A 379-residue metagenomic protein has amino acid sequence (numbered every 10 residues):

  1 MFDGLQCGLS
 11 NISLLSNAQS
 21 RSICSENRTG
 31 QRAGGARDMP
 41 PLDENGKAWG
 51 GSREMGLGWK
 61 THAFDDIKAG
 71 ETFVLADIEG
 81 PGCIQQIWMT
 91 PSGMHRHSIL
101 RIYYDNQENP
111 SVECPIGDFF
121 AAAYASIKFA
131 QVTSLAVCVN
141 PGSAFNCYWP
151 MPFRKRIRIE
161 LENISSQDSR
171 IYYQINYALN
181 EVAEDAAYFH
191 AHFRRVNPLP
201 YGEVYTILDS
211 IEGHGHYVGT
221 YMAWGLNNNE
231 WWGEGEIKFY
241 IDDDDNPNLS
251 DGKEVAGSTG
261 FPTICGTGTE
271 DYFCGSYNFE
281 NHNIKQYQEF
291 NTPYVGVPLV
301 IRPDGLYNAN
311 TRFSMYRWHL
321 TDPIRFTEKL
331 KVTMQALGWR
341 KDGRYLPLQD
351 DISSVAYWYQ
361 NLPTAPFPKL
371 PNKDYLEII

Functional and structural regions predicted by a protein language model:
M1-I379: Beta-strand-centric surfaces of beta-sandwich/beta-rich domains
